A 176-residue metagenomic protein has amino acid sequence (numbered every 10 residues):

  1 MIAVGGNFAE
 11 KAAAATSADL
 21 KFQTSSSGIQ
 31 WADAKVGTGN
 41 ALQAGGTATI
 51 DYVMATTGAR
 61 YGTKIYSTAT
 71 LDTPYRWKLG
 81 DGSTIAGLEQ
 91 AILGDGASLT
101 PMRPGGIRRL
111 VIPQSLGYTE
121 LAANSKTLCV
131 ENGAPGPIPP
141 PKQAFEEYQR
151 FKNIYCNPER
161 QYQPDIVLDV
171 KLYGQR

Functional and structural regions predicted by a protein language model:
M1-D51, E159, G174: Start-of-domain signal
A32, K78, K171: Residues in well-ordered beta-strands of folded domains
T56-Q163, L168: A beta-strand/beta-hairpin structural motif
V170-R176: Short beta-strand-to-coil "C-cap" segments at the C-terminal boundary of structured domains/repeats, marking
